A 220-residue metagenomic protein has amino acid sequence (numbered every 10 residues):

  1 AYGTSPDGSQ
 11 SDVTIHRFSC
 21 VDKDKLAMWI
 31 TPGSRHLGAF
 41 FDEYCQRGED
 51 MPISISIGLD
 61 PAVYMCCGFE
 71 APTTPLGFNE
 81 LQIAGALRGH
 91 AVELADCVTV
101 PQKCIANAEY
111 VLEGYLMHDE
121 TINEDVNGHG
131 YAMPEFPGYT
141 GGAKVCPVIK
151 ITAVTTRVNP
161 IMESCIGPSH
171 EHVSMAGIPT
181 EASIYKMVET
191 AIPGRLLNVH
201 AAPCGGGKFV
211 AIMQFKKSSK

Functional and structural regions predicted by a protein language model:
A1-S56: Internal mixed beta-strand/loop scaffold within catalytic domains of large alpha/beta enzymes
I57-P61: ATP-dependent carbohydrate kinase catalytic cores
A62-K220: Charged, compositionally biased interaction regions
